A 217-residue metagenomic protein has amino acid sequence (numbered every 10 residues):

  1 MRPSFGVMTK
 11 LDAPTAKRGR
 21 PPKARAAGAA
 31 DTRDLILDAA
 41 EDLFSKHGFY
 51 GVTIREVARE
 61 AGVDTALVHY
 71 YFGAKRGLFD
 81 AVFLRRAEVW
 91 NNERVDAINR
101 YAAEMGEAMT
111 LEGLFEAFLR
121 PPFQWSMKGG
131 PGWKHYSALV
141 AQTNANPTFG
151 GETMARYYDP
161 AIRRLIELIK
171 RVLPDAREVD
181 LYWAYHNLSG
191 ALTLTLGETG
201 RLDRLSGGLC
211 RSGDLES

Functional and structural regions predicted by a protein language model:
M1-A30: N-terminal intrinsically disordered/low-complexity leader segments
A29, R33-E41: Short, leucine-enriched amphipathic alpha-helices that occur as contiguous helical runs
L35, L43-R85: Helix-turn-helix
R94-K134, Y185: Hydrophobic alpha-helical connector segments
G113-E116, P131-H135, P147-L173: Amphipathic alpha-helical packing segments from all-alpha helical-bundle domains
F118, P122, S137-N144, L188 (+1 more regions): Short alpha-helical scaffolding segments that buttress acidic/His motifs in well-ordered protein cores
L173-S189: All-alpha amphipathic helical-bundle segments outside canonical DNA-binding/catalytic cores that form hydrophobic
R211-S217: Individual transmembrane alpha-helices with interfacial aromatic-anchor signatures
